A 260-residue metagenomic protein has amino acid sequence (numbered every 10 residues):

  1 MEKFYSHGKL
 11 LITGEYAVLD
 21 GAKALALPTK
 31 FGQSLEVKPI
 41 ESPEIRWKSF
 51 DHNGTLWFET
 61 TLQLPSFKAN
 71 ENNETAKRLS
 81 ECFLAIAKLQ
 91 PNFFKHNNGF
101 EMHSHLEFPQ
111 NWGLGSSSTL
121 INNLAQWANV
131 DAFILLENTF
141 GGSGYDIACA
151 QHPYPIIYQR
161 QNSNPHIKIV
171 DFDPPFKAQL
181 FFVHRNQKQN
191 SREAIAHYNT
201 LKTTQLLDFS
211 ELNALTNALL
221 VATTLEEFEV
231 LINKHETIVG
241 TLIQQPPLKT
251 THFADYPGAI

Functional and structural regions predicted by a protein language model:
E2-H7, V18, L27, S34-N98 (+3 more regions): C-terminal nucleotide
E15: Active-site loop/lid in soluble adenylation, ligation, and acyl-transfer enzymes
F31-Q33, Q110: Short acidic/polar mixed-charge low-complexity motifs
E101-W112: Short acidic, glycine/Ser/Thr-rich loop/turn "cap" segments at secondary-structure junctions
N111-A132: DPxDG-like acidic metal-binding loop motif
